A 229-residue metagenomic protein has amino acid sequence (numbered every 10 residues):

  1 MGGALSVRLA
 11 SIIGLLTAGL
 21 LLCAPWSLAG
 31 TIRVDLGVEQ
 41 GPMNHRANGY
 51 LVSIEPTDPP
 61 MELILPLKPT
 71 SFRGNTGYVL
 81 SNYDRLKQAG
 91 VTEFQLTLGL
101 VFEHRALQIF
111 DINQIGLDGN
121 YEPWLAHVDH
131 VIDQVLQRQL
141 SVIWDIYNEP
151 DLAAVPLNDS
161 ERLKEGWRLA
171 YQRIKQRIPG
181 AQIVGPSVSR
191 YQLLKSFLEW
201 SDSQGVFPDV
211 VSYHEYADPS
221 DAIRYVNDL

Functional and structural regions predicted by a protein language model:
G2-G14: Bacterial N-terminal signal peptides that target proteins for export
I12-A24: Bacterial N-terminal signal peptides
W26-I143, A153, L163-P186, V206: Non-catalytic accessory regions flanking glycosidase/transglycosidase catalytic cores in CAZymes
E55, G77, E149, Y191 (+1 more regions): Flexible loop residues that form catalytic and substrate-binding hotspots at small-molecule/glycan-binding clefts
E103-A106, D151-V155, Q192-L193, P219-S220: Short catalytic/ligand-binding loop motif for oxyanion handling, primarily in non-cytosolic enzymes, centered on
G116, V155-D159, H214: Pocket-edge positions in alpha/beta enzyme catalytic cores
S160-L229: Noncatalytic carbohydrate-binding groove/subsite architecture in carbohydrate-active enzymes
